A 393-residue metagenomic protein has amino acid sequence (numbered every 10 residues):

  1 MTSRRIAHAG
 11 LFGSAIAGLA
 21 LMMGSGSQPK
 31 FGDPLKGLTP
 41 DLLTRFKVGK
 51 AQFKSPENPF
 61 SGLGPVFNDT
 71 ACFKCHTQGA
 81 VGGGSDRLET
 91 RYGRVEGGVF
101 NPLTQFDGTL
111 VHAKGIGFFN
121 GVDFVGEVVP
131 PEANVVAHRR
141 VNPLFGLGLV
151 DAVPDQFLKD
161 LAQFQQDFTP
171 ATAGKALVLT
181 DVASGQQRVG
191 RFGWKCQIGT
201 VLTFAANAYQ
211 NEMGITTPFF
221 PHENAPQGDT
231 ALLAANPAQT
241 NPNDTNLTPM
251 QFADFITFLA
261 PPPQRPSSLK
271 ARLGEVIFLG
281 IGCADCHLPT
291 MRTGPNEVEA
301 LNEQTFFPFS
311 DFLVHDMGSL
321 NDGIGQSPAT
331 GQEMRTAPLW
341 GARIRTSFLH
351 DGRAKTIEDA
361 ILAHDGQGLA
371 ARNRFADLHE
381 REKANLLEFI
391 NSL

Functional and structural regions predicted by a protein language model:
T2-G13: Bacterial N-terminal signal peptides that target proteins for export
S3-R4, A17, T90-G93: Short, intrinsically disordered low-complexity segments
L11-M22: Hydrophobic alpha-helical segments of integral membrane proteins
L21-L393: Periplasmic c-type cytochrome electron-transfer domains
